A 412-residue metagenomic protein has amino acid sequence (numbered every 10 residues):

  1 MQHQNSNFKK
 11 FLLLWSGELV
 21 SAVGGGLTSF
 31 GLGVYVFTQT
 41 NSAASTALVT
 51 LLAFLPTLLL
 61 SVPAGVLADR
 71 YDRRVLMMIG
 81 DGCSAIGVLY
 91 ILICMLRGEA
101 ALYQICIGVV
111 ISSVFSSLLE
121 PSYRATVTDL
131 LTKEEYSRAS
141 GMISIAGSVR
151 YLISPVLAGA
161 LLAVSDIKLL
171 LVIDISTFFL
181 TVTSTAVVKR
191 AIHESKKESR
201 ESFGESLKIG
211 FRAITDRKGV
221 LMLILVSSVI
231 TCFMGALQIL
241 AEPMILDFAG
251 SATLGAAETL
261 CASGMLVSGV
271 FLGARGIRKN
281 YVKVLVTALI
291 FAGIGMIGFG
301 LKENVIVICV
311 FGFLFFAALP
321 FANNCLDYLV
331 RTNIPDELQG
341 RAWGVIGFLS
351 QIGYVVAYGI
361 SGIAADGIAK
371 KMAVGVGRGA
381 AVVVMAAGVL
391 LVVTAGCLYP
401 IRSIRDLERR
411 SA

Functional and structural regions predicted by a protein language model:
Q2-K10, S195-E205: Short, membrane-interfacial amphipathic segments enriched in basic
Q2-P56, R212-C261: Helix-loop boundary and gating motifs at the non-cytosolic
F11, A43, R73, L102 (+7 more regions): Membrane-helix interface/capping residues of multi-pass secondary transporters
L12-S29, L52-A68, D72-G87, Q104-A163 (+7 more regions): Substrate-agnostic recognition of the 12-TM MFS/MFS-like secondary transporter fold
G33-Q39, L92-R97, I153-I173, D247 (+1 more regions): Transmembrane alpha-helix termini and helix-breaking/packing motifs in multi-pass membrane transporters
T40, D72, C94-M95, L301-E303: Helix-breaking motifs and short loop linkers at transmembrane-helix boundaries and internal kinks in secondary membrane
L76, Y90, K208, T215 (+3 more regions): C-terminal transmembrane bundle of multi-pass solute transporters/carriers
A125, D129, L171-E201, G276-R278 (+1 more regions): Helix-loop junctions on the cytosolic side of multi-pass membrane transporters, especially the intracellular loop
